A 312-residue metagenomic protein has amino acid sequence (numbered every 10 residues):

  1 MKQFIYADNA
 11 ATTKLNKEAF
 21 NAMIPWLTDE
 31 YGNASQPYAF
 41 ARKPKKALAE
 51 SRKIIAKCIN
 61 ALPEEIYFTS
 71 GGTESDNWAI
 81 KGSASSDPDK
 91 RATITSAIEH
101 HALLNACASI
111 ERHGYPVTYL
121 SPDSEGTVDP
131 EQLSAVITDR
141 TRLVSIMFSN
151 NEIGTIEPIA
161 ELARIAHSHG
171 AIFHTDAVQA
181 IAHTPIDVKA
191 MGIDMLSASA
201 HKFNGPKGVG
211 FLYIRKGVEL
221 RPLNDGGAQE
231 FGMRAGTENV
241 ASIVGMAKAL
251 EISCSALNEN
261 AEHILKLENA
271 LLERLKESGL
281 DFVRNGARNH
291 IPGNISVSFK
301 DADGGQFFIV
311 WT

Functional and structural regions predicted by a protein language model:
M1-T312: Pyridoxal 5′-phosphate
